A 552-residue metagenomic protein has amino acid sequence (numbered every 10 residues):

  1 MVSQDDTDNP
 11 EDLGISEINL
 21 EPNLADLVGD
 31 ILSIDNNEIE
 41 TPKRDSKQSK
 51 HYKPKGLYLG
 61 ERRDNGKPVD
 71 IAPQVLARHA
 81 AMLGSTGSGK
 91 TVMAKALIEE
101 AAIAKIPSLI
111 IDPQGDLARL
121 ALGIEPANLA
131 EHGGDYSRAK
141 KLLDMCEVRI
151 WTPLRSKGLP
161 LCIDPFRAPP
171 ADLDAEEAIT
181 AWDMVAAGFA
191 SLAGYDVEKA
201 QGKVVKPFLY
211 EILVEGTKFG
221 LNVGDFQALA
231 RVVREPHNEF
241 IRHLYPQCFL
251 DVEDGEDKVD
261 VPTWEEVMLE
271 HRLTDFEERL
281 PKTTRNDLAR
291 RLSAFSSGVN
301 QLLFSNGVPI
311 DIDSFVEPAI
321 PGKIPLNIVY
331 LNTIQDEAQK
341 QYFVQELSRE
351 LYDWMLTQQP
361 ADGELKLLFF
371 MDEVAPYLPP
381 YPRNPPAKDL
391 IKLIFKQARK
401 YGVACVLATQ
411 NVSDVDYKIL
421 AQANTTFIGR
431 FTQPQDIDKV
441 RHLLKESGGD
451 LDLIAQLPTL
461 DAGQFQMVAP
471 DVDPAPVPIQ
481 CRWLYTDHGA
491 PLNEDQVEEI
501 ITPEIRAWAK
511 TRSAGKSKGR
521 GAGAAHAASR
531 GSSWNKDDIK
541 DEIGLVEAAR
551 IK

Functional and structural regions predicted by a protein language model:
M1-S88, V92-L143, W151, Y342 (+2 more regions): Basic- and hydrophobic-enriched, low-structure N-terminal and domain-boundary segments that flank ATP-binding catalytic
V2-H51, G56-Y58, P68, D174-A186 (+3 more regions): Conserved P-loop NTPase motor module
I71, M82, D112, I150 (+6 more regions): Residue-level signature of catalytic and energy-coupling elements of molecular machines, predominantly ATP/GTP-dependent
L76, G87, R155-S156, T333-I334 (+5 more regions): Short, glycine-/Ser/Thr-/acidic-enriched flexible segments
M82, T86, R383, V412: The conserved Walker
A96-I98, A121-L142, P386-K388, K392-P478: Conserved ATP-driven motor cores of ASCE-family P-loop NTPases powering translocation/secretion/packaging/pilus
I98-P107, G115-N128, H132-L393, T459-L460 (+2 more regions): P-loop NTPase motor domains
I111, M371, A408-T409: Hydrophobic residues in beta-strands of the RecA-like P-loop NTPase core, especially within AAA+ ATPase
